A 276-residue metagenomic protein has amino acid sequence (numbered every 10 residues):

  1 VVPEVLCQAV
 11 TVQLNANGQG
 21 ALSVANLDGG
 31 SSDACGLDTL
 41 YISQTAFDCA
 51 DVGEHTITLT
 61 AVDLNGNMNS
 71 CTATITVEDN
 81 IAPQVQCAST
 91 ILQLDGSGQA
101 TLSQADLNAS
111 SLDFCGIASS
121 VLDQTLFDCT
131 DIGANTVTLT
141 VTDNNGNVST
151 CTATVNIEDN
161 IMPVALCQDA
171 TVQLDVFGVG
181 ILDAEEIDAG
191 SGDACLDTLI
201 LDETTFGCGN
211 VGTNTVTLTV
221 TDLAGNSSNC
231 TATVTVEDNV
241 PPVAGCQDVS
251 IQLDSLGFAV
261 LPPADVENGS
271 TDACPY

Functional and structural regions predicted by a protein language model:
V1-Y276: Proline-threonine-serine-rich low-complexity tracts
